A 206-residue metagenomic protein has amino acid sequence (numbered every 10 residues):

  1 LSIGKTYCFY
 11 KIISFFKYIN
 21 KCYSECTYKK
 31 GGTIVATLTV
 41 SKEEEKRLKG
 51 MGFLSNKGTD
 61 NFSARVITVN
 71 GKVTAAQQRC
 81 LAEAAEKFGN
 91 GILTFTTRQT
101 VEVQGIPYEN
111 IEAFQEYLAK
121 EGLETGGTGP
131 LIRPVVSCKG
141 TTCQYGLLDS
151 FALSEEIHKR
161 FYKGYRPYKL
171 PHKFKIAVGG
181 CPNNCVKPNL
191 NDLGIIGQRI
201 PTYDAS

Functional and structural regions predicted by a protein language model:
L1, Y28-K29, R47-K49, S55 (+2 more regions): Generic detector of intrinsically disordered, low-complexity, polar/charged segments
L1-I34: Short, Lys/Arg-enriched N-terminal segments with co-localized hydrophobic residues within the first ~10-30 amino acids
K5, F9, G32-T33, M51-F53 (+2 more regions): Intrinsically disordered, low-complexity regions
Y10, F16-K17, T128-P130, S206: Compositionally biased, low-structure terminal segments
G31, V35, E45-M51, P167: Intrinsically disordered, low-complexity regions
A36-V40, F62-A205: Small-residue-enriched alpha-helical segments and adjacent helix-cap loops that form tight helix-helix packing
V40-K57, G126, V135: Intrinsic, low-complexity N-terminal interaction/targeting segments
